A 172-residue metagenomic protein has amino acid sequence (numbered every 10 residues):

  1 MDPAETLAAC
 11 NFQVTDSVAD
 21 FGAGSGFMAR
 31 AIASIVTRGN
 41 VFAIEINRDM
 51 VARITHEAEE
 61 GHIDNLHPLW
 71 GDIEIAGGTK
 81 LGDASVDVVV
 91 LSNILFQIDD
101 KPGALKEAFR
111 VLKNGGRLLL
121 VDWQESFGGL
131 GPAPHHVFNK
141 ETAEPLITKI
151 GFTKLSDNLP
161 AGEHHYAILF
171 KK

Functional and structural regions predicted by a protein language model:
M1-D16, A31: Conserved alpha-helix/loop element of class I SAM-dependent methyltransferases that forms part of the SAM/SAH-binding
A19, S25-G77: Class I SAM-dependent methyltransferase SAM/SAH-binding core
T37-G39, L112-R117: Short glycine-dipeptide loop
G78-V88: A short acidic, Gly/Pro-enriched loop at the edge of an enzyme's catalytic core that lines a small-molecule cofactor
V86-D100: A short SAM/SAH-binding and catalytic strip from SAM-dependent methyltransferases
P102-N114: A short glycine-rich, Lys/Arg-flanked "PGG" loop and its adjoining helix->strand segment in the class I
L119-E144: Conserved class I S-adenosyl-L-methionine
I150, L159-K172: Core SAM-dependent methyltransferase catalytic element
